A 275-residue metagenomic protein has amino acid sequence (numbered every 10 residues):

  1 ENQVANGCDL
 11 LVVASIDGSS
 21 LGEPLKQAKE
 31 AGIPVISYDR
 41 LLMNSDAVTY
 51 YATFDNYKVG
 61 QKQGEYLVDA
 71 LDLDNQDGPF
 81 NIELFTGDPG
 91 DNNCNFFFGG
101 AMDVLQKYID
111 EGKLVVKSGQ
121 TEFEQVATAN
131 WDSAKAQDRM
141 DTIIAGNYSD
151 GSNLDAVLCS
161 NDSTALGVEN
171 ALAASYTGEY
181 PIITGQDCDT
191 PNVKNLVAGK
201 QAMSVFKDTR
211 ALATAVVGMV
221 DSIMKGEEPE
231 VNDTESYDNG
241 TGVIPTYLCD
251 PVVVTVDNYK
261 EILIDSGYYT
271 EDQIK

Functional and structural regions predicted by a protein language model:
E1-K275: A residue-level marker of the well-folded mature domains of exported/periplasmic proteins
